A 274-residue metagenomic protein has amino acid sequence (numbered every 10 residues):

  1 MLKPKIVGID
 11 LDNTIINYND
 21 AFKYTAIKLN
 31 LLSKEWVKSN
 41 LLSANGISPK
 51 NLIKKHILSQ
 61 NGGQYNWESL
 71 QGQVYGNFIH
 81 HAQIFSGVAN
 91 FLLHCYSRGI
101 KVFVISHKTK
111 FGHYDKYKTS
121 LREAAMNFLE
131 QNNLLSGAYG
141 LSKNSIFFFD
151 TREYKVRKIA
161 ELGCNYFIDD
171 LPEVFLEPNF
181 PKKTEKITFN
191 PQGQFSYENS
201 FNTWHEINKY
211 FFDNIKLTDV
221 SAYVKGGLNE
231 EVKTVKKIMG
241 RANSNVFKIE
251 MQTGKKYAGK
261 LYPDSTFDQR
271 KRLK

Functional and structural regions predicted by a protein language model:
L2-Y65: Active-site neighborhood of HAD-like aspartate-dependent phosphohydrolases
I6-V7, Y166, Y257: Structural motif
L11, L70, V104-K110, N190-P191 (+1 more regions): Short loop/turn segments at strand-loop or loop-helix junctions that form parts of catalytic or ligand-binding pockets
G72-V104, S120-E123: Short, acidic loop-to-helix structural element flanking the phosphoryl-transfer center in phosphate-processing enzymes
I100, K116-D219: C-terminal cap/substrate-recognition subdomain and adjoining C-terminal extension of metal-dependent phosphatase-like
I215-E230, V235, T266-K271: Regulatory N- and C-terminal appendages and interdomain linkers associated with kinase/kinase-like NTP transferase
G226-M251: ATP-binding glycine-rich phosphate-binding loop
Y257-K274: A conserved alpha-helical element in kinase catalytic cores
